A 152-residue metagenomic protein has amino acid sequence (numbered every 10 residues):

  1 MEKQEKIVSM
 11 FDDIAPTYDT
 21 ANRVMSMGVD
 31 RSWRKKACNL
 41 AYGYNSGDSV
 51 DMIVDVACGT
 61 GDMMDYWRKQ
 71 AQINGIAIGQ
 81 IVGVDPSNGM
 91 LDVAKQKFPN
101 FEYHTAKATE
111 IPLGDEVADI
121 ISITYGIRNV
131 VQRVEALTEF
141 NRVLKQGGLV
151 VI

Functional and structural regions predicted by a protein language model:
M1-D19: N-terminal, positively charged/glycine-rich alpha-helical extensions of SAM-dependent methyltransferases
A15-V29: Class I SAM-dependent methyltransferase Rossmann-like catalytic core, especially the SAM/SAH-binding loop
G28-V50, Y66-Q70: Conserved alpha-helix/loop element of class I SAM-dependent methyltransferases that forms part of the SAM/SAH-binding
M52-E110: Class I SAM-dependent methyltransferase SAM/SAH-binding core
T109-I121: A short acidic, Gly/Pro-enriched loop at the edge of an enzyme's catalytic core that lines a small-molecule cofactor
D119-R133: A short SAM/SAH-binding and catalytic strip from SAM-dependent methyltransferases
V134-L149: A short glycine-rich, Lys/Arg-flanked "PGG" loop and its adjoining helix->strand segment in the class I
